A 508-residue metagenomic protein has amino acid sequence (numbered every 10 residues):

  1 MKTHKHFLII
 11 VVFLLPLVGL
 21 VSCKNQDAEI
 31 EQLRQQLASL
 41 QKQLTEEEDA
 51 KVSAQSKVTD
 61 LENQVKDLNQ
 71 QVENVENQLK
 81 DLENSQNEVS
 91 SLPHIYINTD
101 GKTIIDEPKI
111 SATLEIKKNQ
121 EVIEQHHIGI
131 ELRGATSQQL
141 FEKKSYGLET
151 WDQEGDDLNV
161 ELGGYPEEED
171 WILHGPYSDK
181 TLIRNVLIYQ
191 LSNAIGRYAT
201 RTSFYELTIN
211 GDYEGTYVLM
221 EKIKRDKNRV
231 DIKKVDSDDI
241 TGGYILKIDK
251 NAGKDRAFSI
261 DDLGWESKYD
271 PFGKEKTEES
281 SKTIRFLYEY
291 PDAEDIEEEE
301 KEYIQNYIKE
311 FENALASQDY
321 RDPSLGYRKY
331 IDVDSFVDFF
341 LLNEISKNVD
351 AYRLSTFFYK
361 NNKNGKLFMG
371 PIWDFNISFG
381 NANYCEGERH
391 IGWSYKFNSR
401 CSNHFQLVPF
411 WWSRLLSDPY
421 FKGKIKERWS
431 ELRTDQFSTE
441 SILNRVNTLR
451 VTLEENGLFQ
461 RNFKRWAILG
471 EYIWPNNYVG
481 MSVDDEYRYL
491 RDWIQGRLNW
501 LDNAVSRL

Functional and structural regions predicted by a protein language model:
M1-I10: Bacterial N-terminal signal peptides that target proteins for export
G19-S22: C-terminal motif of bacterial Sec signal peptides marking the signal peptidase cleavage site
K24-N84: Extended alpha-helical stalk/coiled-coil segments
E83-L182, L187: Conserved NTP-binding catalytic cores of kinases and kinase-like/nucleotidyltransferase enzymes across multiple kinase
L92-P93, T103, H126-H127, A135-S137 (+3 more regions): Middle-to-C-terminal accessory/interaction subdomains
E107-P108, N159-L162, R184-N185, Y217-L219 (+6 more regions): Short, solvent-exposed loop/turn and secondary-structure capping segments
E154-G155, P166-E168, G175, I195-Y198 (+1 more regions): Internal "kinase-insert"/substrate-recognition segments embedded within catalytic cores of ATP-dependent enzymes
I195-E206, N348: Short, well-structured beta-strand/strand-turn elements
